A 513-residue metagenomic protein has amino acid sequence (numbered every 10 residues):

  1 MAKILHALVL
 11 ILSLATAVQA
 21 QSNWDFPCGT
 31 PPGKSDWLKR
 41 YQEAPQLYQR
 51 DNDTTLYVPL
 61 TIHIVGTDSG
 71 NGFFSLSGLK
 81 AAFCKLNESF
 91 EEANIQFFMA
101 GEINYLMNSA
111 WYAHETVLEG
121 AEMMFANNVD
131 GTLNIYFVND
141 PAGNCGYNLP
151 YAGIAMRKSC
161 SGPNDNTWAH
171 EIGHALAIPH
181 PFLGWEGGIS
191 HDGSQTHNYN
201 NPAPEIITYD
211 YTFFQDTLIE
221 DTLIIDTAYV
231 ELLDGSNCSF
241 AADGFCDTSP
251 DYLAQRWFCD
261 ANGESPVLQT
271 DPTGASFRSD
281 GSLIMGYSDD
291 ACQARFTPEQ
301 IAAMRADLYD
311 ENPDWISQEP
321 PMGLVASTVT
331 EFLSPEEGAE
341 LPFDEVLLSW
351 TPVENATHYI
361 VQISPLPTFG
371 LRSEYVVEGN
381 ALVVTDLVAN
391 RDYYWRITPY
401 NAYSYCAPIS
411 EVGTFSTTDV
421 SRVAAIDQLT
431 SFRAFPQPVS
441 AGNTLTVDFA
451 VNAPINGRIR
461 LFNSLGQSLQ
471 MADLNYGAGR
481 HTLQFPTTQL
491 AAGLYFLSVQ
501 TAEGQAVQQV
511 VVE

Functional and structural regions predicted by a protein language model:
Q21-L133, F137-A142, P321-V325: Propeptide-to-catalytic entry region of secreted or membrane-anchored zinc metalloproteases
Q49, E119-N198, P204-L223: Active-site-proximal segment of zinc-dependent metalloprotease catalytic domains
S190-E336, F343: Replace "(M1/M4/M9/M12/WLM)" with "(e.g., M1/M4/M8/M9/M12/M26/WLM)" and add "not limited to" to clarify scope
P320-E340, T414-F435, N452: Residue-level detector of functionally pivotal "anchor" positions at catalytic/ligand-binding pockets or at interdomain
E345-E354: Conserved aromatic anchor
L387-Y403: Beta-strand-rich modules
D392, I426-F435, V439-E513: C-terminal outer-membrane/trafficking sorting elements
A402-V420: Extracellular fibronectin type III
